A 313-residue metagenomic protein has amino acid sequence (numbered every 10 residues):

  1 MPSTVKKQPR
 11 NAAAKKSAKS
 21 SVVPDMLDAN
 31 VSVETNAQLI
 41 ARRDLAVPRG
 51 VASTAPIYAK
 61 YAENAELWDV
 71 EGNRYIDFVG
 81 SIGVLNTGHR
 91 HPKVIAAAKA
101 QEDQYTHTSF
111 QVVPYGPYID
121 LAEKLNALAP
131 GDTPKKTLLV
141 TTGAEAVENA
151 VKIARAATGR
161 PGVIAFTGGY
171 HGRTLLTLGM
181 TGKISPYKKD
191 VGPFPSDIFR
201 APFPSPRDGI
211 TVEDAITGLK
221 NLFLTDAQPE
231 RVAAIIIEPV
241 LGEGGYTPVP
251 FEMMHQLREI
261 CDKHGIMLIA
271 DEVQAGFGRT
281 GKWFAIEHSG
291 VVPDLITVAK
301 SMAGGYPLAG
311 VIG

Functional and structural regions predicted by a protein language model:
P2, K6, K15-G313: Conserved N-terminal phosphate-binding loop of PLP-dependent enzymes in the Aspartate aminotransferase
